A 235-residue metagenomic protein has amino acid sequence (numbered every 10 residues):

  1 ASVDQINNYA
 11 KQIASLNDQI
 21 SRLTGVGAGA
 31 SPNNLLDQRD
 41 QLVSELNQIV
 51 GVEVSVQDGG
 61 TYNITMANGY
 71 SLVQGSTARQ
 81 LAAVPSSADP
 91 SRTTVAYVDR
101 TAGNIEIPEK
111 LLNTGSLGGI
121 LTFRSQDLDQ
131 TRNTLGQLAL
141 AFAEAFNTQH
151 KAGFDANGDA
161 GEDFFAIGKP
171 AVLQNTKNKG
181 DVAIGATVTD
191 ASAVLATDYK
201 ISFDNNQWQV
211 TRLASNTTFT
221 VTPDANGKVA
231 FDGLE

Functional and structural regions predicted by a protein language model:
A1-E235: Structural signature of extracellular appendage/secretion-system components
